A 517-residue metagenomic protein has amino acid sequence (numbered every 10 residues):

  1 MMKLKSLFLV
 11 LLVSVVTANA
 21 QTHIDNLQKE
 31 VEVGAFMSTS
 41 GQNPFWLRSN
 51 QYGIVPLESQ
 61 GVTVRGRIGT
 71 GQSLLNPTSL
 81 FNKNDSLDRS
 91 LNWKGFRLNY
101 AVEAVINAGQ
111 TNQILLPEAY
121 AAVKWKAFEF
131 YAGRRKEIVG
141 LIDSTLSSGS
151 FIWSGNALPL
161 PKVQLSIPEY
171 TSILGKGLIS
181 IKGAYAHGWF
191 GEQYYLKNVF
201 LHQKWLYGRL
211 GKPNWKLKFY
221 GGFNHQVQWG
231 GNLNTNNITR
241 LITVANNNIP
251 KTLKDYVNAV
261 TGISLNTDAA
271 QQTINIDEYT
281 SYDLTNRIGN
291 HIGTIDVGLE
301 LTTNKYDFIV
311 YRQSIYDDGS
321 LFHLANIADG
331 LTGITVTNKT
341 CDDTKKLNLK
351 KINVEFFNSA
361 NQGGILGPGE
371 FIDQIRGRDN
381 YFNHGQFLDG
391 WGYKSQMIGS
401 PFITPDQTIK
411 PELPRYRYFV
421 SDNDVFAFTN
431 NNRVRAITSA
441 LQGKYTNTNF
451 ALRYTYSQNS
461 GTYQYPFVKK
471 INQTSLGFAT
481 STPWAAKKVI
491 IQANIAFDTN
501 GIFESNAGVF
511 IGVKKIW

Functional and structural regions predicted by a protein language model:
M1-D25, V513-W517: Bacterial Sec-dependent N-terminal signal peptides
Q21-K29, G71-L98, K124-F128, Y170-K182 (+5 more regions): Short loop/turn motifs that connect adjacent beta-strands in outer-membrane beta-barrel proteins
Q21-V64, L91-V102, G183, H187: Transmembrane beta-strand segments of Gram-negative outer membrane beta-barrel proteins
A35-N43, Q72, A104-Q110, W125-A127 (+12 more regions): Transmembrane beta-strands of outer-membrane beta-barrel pores
V64-N76, L87-R89, L116-R134, L160-P168 (+6 more regions): Feature captures outer-membrane beta-barrel proteins of Gram-negative bacteria and organelles
L80, S86-V123, I138-G155: Surface-exposed loop and membrane-interface regions of Gram-negative outer-membrane beta-barrel proteins
G140-N247: Internal, well-ordered domain-core segments that constitute the primary functional module of diverse proteins
N234-W517: Exposed, low-structure sequence patches enriched in small/polar residues
